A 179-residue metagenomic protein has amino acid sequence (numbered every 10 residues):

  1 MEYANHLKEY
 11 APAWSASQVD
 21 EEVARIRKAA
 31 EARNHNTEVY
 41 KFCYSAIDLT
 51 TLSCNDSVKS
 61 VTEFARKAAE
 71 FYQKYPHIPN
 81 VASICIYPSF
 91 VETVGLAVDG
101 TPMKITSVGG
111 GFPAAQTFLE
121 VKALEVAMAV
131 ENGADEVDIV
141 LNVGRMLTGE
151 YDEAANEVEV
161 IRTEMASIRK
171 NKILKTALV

Functional and structural regions predicted by a protein language model:
M1-S45: Charged, compositionally biased N-terminal leader segments and the immediate start of the first structured element
D20-A30, A46-V58, T106-A123, G144-E150 (+1 more regions): Active-site mouth loops of central-metabolism enzymes
Y44-A46, S83, P102-T106, E136-V140 (+1 more regions): Structural preference for beta-strand elements that scaffold enzyme active sites
S57-A68, L119-A129: Short, acidic/polar
F71-N80, K172-L174: Short, surface-exposed connector motifs at secondary-structure boundaries
Y75-N132, E136: Active-site cofactor/substrate anionic-group-binding motifs, chiefly glycine- and Lys/Arg-rich phosphate-binding loops
P88-G111, G149-K175: Alpha-helix-loop-beta-strand connector modules within alpha/beta enzyme cores
A127-Y151, A155, I161: A glycine-rich phosphate/pyrophosphate-binding beta-strand-loop-alpha-helix module
